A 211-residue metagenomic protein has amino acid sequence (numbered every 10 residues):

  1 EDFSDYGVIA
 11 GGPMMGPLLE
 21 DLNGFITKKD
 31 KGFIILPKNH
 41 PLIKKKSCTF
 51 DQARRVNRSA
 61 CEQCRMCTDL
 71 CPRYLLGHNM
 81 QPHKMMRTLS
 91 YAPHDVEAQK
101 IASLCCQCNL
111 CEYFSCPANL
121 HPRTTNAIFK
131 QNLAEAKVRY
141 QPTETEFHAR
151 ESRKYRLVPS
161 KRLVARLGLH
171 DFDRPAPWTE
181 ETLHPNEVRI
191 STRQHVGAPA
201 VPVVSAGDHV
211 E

Functional and structural regions predicted by a protein language model:
D2-K45: Catalytic cores of enzyme domains
N23-F25, A53, E97, C105 (+2 more regions): Replace "in large, NTP-powered and nucleic-acid-processing enzymes" with "in large, NTP-powered factors and other
L36-R58, T68, R73-H148: Ferredoxin-type iron-sulfur electron-transfer modules in oxidoreductases and energy-metabolism complexes
D69-C71, S205-V210: Short, well-structured beta-strand-loop connectors
T145-S205: N-terminal, Lys/Arg-enriched amphipathic/low-complexity engagement segments that precede the first folded domain
